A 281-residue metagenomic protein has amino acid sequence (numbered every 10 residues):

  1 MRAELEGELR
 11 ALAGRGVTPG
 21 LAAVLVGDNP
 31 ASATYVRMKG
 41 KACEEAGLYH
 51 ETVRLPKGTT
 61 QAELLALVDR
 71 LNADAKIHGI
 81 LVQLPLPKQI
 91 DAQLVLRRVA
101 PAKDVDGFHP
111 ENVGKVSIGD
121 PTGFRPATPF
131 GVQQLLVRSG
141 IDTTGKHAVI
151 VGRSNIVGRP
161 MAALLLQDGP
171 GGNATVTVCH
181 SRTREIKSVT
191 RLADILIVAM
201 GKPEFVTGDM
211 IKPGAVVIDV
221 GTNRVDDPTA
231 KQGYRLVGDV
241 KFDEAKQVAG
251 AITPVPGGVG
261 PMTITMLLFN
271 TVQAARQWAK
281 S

Functional and structural regions predicted by a protein language model:
R2-A13, V17, L25, L136 (+1 more regions): Adenosine-phosphate binding glycine-rich loop
R10-L21, G27-E45: N-terminal glycine-rich anion-binding loops that anchor highly charged ligand groups
L21, C43-K57, G172-V178: Short beta-strand elements in bilobed, periplasmic/extracellular small-molecule ligand-binding domains
L25, L81-P85, D219: Short beta-strand segments
V26-G40, D120-V216, V220, V225 (+1 more regions): Glycine-rich phosphate/diphosphate-binding loop of Rossmann-like nucleotide-binding domains
K41, E45-L48, R70-N72, V99-A102 (+2 more regions): Non-catalytic terminal and connector segments of soluble metabolic enzymes
E63-A75: Short, well-structured alpha-helical segments in soluble
G79-A148, V189: Anion-binding alpha/beta catalytic cores of soluble intermediary-metabolism enzymes, centered on
